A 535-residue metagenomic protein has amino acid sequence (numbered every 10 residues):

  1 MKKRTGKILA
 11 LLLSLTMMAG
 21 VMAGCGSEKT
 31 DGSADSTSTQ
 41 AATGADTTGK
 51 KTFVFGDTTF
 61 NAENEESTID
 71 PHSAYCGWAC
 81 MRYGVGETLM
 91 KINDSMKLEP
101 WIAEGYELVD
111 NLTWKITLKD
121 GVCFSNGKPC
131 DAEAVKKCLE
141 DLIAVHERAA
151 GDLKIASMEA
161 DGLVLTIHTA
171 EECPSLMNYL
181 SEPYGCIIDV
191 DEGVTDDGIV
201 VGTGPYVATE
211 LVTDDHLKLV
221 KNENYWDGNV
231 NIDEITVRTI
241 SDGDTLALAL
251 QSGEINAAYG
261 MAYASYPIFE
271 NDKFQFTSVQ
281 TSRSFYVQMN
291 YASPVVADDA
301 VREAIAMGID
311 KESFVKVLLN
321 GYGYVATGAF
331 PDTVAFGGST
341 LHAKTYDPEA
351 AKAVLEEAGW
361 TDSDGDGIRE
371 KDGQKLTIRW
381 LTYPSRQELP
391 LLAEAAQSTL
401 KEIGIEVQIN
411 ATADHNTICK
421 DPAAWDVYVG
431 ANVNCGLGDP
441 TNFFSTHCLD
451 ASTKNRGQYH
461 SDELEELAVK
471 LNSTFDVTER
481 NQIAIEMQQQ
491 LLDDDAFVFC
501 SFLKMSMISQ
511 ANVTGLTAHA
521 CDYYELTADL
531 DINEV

Functional and structural regions predicted by a protein language model:
G56-V109, V201-G202, C521: N-terminal lobe/hinge region of extracytoplasmic solute-binding protein
Y75, N93, K97, L180-V230 (+4 more regions): Gly/Pro-rich hinge or "lid" segments in bacterial periplasmic/extracellular proteins
E104-H146, V295: Aromatic- and charge-enriched surface segment that lines or borders ligand/interaction sites
E107, K115, A149-D191: Surface-exposed binding/hinge segments that line and control ligand-binding clefts or catalytic entry sites
V194, E223-I268, E406: Ligand-site clamp/hinge motif
G308-G338, E388-Q397, C419-V535: Detector for C-terminal structural segments
V325-S363, P384-L391: Structural transition elements
T361-N434: Ligand/substrate-recognition segments at binding pockets and active sites
